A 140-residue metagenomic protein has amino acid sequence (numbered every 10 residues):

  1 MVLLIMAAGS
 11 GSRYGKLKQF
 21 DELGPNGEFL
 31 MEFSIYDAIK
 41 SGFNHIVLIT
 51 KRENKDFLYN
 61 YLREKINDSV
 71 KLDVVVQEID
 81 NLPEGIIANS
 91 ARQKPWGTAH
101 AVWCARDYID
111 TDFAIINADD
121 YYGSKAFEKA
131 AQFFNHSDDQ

Functional and structural regions predicted by a protein language model:
M1-R63, L72: N-terminal glycine-rich phosphate-binding loop and ensuing alpha1 helix
D56, N60, E64, K129-Q132 (+1 more regions): Charged/polar, solvent-exposed surface patches and flexible loops
S69, Q77-Q140: Conserved beta-loop-beta/alpha segment of the NTase-like Rossmann-fold superfamily that binds/positions NTPs
